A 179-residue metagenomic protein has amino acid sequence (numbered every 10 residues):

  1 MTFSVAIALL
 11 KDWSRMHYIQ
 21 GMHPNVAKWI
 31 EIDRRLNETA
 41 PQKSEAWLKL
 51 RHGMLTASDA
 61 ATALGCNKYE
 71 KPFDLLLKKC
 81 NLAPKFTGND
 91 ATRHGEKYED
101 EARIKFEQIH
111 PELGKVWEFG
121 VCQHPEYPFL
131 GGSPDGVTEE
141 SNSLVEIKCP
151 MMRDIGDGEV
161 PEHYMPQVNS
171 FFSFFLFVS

Functional and structural regions predicted by a protein language model:
M1-K97, E101, I109: Charged, glycine-rich intrinsically disordered N-terminal tails and low-complexity linkers that flank
K85, D90-E96, D100-S179: Mg2+/Mn2+-dependent nuclease catalytic core
